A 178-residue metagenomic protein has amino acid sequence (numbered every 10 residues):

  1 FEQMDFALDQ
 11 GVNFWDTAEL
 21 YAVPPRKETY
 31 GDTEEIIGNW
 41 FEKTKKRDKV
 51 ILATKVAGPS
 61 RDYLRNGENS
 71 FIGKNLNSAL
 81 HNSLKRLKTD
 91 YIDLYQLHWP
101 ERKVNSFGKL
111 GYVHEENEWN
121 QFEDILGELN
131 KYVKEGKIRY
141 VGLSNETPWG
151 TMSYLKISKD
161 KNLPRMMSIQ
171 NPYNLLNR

Functional and structural regions predicted by a protein language model:
F1, D62-N77, G111-N120: Active-site mouth loops of central-metabolism enzymes
F1, P100-R178: Beta/alpha (TIM)-barrel catalytic core signal, keyed to glycine-rich beta->alpha loops juxtaposed to Asp/Glu that bind
F1-T54, K74-N77, H81, D90 (+1 more regions): N-terminal binding-site loop/beta-alpha segment at the start of enzyme catalytic domains that lines or forms
N13-F14, K49-K55, R86, Y91-Q96 (+2 more regions): Structural preference for beta-strand elements that scaffold enzyme active sites
A18-Y21, A57, Y95-P100, P172: Anionic group-transfer/hydrolysis microenvironments
Y21-P25, S60-R65, K103-N105: A short acidic, helix-capping loop that chelates divalent metal ions and anchors anionic groups
P25, T29, E68, H114-N117 (+1 more regions): Pocket-edge positions in alpha/beta enzyme catalytic cores
D32, V56, E146-W149: Short beta->alpha linker loops
